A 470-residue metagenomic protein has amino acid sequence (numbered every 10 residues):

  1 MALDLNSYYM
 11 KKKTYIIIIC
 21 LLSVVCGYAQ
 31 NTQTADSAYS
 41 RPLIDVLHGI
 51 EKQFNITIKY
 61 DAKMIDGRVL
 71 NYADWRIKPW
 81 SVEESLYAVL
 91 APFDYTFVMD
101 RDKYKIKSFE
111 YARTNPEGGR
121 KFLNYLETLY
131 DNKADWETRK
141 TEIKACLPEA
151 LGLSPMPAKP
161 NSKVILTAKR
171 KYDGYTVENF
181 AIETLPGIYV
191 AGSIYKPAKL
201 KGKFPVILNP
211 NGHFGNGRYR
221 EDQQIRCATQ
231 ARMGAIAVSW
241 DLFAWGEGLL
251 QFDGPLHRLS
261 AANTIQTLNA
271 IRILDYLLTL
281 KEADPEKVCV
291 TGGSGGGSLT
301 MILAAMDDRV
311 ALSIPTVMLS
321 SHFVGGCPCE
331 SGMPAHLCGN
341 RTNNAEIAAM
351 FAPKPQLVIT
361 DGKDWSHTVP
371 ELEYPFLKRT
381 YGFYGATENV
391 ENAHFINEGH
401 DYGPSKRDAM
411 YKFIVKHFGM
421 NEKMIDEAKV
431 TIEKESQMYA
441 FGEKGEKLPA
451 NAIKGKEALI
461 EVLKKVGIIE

Functional and structural regions predicted by a protein language model:
M1-S37: Bacterial Sec-dependent N-terminal signal peptides
Y28-Y111: N-terminal export/assembly leaders
P79, D100, F109-Y189, T360-E470: Alpha/beta-hydrolase-fold serine-hydrolase catalytic core, especially in secreted/extracellular enzymes
K201-T279, M318-C329: Cap/lid segment of the alpha/beta-hydrolase catalytic domain
K203-V206, M233-I236, D284-K287, D308-L312 (+2 more regions): Loop/turn elements at helix/coil->beta-strand transitions in domains of secreted/extracellular proteins
F214-G217, W245-L249, G297-T300, S320-G326 (+3 more regions): Flexible loop/turn segments at secondary-structure boundaries
D275-N340: Primarily recognizes the serine-hydrolase "nucleophile elbow" in alpha/beta-hydrolase and SGNH/GDSL folds
V324-G382: The feature captures the conserved acid-bearing segment of alpha/beta-hydrolase catalytic domains
